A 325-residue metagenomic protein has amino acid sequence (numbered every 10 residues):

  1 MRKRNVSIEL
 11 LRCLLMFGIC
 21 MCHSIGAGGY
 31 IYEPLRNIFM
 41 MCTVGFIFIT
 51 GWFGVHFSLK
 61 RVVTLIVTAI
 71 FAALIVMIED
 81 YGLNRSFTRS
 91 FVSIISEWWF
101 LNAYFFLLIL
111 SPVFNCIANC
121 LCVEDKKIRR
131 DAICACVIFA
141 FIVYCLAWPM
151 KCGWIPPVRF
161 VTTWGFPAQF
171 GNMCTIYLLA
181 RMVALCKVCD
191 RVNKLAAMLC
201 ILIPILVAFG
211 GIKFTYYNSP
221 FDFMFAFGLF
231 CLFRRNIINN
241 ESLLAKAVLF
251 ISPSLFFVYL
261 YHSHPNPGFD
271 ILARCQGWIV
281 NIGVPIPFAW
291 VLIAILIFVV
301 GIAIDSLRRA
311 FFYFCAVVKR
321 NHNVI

Functional and structural regions predicted by a protein language model:
R2-N5, V55-V63, N115-R130, V183-L195 (+2 more regions): Membrane-interface helix-boundary motifs at transmembrane edges
S7-L14, Y32, V123-F139, W164 (+6 more regions): Membrane-interface starts of transmembrane alpha-helices
L15, R36-I47, W52-S111, N115 (+4 more regions): Transmembrane alpha-helical segments and their boundary/interface "anchor" motifs in multi-pass integral membrane
F17-S24, F71-Y81, C136-K151, C200-K213 (+1 more regions): Aromatic-anchored segments of alpha-helical transmembrane domains
G26-E33, F53: Short, hydrophobic transmembrane alpha-helix segments
Y30-T43, R89-A103, W148-I176, A208-G228 (+1 more regions): Interfacial loop-to-helix transition and helix-capping segments at the boundaries of transmembrane helices
F48-H56, L107, S111-N119, M173-V188 (+5 more regions): Hydrophobic transmembrane alpha-helices
S96, I205, F209-F314: Alpha-helical transmembrane segments of multi-pass integral membrane proteins
